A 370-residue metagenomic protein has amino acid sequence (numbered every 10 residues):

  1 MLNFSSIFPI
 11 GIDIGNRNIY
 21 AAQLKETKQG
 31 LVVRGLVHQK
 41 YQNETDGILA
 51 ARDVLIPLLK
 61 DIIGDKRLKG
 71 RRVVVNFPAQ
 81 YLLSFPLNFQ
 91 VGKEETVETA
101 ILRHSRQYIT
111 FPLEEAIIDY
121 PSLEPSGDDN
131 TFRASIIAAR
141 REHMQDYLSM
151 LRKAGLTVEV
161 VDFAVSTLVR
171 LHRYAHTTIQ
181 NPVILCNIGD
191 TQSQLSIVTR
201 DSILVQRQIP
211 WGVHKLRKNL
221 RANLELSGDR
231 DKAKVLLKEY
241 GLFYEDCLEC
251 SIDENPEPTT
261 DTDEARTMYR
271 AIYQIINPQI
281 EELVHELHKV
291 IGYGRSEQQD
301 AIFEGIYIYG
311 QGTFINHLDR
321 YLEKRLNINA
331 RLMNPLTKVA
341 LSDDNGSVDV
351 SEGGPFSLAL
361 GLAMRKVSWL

Functional and structural regions predicted by a protein language model:
M1-K40, R72-P78, Y174-V205, K215 (+1 more regions): Gly/Thr-rich phosphate-binding beta-strand-loop-beta motif of the actin/hexokinase/Hsp70
G35-D65, V97, T131, I275 (+1 more regions): N-terminal phosphate-binding loop and adjacent alpha-helix
N43-G47, Q145, S149-L168, S202-E249: Glycine-rich phosphate-binding loop plus the immediately following alpha-helix
L59-R72, A154, G228-R230, V284 (+1 more regions): Phosphate/pyrophosphate-binding loops at sites that engage ATP/ADP/AMP, CoA/4′-phosphopantetheine, polyphosphate
R72, N76-Y174, G305, P335-K338: Active-site neighborhood for divalent-cation/phosphate handling
R170, T313, R331-L370: Glycine-rich phosphate-binding/hydrolytic loop that grips phosphoryl groups
L226, K238-A301: Adenine-nucleotide phosphate-binding core of ATP-dependent small-molecule kinases
A301-R331: Glycine-rich phosphate-binding loops at beta-strand->alpha-helix junctions
